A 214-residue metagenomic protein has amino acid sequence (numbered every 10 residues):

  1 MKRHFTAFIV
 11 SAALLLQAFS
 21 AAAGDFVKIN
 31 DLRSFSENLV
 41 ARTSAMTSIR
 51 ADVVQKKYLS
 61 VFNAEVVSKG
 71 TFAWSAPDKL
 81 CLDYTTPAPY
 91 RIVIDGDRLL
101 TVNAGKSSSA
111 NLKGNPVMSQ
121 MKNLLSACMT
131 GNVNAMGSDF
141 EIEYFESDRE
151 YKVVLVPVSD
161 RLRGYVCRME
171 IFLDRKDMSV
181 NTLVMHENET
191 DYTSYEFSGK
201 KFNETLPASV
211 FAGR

Functional and structural regions predicted by a protein language model:
M1-A12: Bacterial N-terminal signal peptides that target proteins for export
L15, F19-V54, Y58-A64, S209-R214: N-terminal leader/targeting segments and the immediate start of mature chains
T43, Q120-A135: Short, solvent-exposed helix-to-loop capping segments enriched in aromatics
T43-G96, T101: N-terminal mature ectodomain segment of secretory-pathway/periplasmic proteins
D52-V54, N123-S126, Y151-L155: Short Pro/Gly-enriched beta-strand edge/turn motifs at strand-loop
Q55, D78, Y84-A88, G96-R98 (+6 more regions): A mature extracytoplasmic/lumenal domain signature
T101-A127: Acidic/charged, solvent-exposed loop-and-adjacent secondary-structure segments enriched in E/D, K/R, S/T, and G/P
A110, V133-R214: Gly/Pro-enriched, hydrophobic low-complexity segments that function as extracytoplasmic propeptides/linkers
